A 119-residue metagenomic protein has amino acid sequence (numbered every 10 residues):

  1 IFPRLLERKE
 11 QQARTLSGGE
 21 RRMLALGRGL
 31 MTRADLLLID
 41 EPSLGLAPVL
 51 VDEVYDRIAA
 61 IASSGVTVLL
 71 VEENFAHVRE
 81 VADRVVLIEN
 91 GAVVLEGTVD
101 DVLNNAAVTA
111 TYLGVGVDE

Functional and structural regions predicted by a protein language model:
Q12-L16: Conserved ABC ATPase signature
L26: Hydrophobic anchor residue at the start of the ABC signature
G29-L30: ABC ATPase C-loop
L37-E41: Catalytic Walker B motif of ABC-type/P-loop ATPase nucleotide-binding domains
D52-S64: Helical segment within the ABC ATPase nucleotide-binding domain
V78-E80: A short, surface-exposed alpha-helical micro-motif characterized by mixed small hydrophobic and charged/polar residues
E96-G97: ABC ATPase "signature
